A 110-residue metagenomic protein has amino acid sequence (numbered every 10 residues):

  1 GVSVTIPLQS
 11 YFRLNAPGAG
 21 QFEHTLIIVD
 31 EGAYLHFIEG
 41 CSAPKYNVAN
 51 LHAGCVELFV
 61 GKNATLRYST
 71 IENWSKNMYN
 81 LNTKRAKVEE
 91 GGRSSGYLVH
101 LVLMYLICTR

Functional and structural regions predicted by a protein language model:
G1-R110: Conserved beta-strand/loop scaffold segments within soluble protein domains that form the structured core and edges
